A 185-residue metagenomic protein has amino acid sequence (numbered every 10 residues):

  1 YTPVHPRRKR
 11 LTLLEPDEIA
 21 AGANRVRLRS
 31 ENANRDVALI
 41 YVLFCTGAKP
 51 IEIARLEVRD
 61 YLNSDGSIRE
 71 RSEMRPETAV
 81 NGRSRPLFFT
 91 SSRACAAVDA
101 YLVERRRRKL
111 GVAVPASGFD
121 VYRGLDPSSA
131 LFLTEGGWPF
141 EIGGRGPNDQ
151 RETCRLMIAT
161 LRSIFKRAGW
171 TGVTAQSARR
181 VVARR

Functional and structural regions predicted by a protein language model:
Y1-R185: Conserved catalytic core of the tyrosine transesterase superfamily
